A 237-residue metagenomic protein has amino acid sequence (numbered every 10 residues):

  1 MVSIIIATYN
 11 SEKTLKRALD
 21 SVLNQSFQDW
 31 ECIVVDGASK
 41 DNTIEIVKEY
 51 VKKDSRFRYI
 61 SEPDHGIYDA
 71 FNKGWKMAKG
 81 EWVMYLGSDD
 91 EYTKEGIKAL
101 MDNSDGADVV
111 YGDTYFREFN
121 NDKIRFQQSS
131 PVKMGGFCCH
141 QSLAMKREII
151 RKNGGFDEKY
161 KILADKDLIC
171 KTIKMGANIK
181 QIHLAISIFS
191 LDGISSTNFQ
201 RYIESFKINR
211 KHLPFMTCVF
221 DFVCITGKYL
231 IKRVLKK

Functional and structural regions predicted by a protein language model:
M1-S3, E31, D167: Cell-envelope/extracellular polymer assembly enzymes that use nucleotide-activated donors
K13-K16, D41-E49, E95: Acidic helix N-cap motif at the loop->helix transition within catalytic regions of sugar-transfer enzymes
D20-D29: Short, acidic, metal-binding catalytic loop of nucleotide-sugar glycosyltransferases
Q28, D36-E45, G87-D90: A conserved acidic beta->alpha catalytic loop
S61-A78: Glycine-rich, basic loop-to-helix element that forms the pyrophosphate-binding segment of sugar-nucleotide handling
V83: Short aromatic/hydrophobic "clamp" motif used to bind/position activated sugar donors
E91, E95-K123: Conserved donor NDP-sugar-binding/catalytic core segment of glycosyltransferases
F126-E204, I208: Conserved nucleotide-sugar donor-binding catalytic segment
